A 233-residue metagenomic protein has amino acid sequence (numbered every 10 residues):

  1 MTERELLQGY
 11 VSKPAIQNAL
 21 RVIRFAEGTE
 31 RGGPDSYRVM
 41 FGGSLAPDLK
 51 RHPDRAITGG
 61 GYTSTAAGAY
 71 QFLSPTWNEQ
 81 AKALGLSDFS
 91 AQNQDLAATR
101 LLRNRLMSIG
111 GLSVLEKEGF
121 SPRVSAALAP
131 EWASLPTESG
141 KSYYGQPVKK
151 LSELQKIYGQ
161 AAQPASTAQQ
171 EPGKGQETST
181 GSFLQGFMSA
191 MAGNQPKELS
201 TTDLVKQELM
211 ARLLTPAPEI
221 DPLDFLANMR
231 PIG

Functional and structural regions predicted by a protein language model:
M1-S87, L96-G193, L199, V205 (+3 more regions): Cell-wall polysaccharide-cleaving catalytic domain and substrate-binding groove, primarily in peptidoglycan/chitin
